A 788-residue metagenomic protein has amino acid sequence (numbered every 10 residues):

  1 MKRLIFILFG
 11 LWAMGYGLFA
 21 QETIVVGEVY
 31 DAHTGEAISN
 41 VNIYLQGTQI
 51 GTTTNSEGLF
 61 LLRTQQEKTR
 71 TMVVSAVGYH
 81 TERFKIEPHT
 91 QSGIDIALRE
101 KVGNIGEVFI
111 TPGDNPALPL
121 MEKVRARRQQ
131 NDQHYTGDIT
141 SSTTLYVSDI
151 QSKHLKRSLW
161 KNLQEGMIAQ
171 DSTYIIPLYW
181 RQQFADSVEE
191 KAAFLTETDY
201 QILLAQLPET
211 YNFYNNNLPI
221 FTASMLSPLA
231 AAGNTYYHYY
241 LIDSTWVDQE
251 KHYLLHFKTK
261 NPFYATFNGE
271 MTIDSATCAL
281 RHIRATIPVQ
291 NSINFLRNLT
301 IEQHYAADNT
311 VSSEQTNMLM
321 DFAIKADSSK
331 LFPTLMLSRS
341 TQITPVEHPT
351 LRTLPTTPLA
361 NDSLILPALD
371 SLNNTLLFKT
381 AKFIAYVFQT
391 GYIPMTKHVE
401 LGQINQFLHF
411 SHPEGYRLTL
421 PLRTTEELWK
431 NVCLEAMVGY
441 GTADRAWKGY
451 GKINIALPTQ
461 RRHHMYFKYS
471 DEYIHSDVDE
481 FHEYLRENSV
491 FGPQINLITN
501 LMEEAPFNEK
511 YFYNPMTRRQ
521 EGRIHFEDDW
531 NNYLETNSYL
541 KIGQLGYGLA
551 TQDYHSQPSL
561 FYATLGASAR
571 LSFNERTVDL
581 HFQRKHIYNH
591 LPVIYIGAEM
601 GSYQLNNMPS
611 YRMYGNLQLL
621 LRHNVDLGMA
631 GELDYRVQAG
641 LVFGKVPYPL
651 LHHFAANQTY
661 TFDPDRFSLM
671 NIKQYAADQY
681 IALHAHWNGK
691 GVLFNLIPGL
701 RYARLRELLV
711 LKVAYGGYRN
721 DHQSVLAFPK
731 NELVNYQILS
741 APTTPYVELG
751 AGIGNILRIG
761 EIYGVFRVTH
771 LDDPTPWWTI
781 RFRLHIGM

Functional and structural regions predicted by a protein language model:
T23-V25, A32-G47: Short, ordered, surface-exposed loop/turn motifs in non-cytosolic proteins
V25-D31, G58, I96, I110: A short, amphipathic beta-strand motif
G35-S39, L61-T69: Short Pro-Gly-centered beta-turn/loop motif in secreted/extracellular proteins
V41-L45, M72, I110, A285 (+1 more regions): Hydrophobic beta-strand segments
L45-Q46, V73-F84: A short, solvent-exposed loop/turn motif at the edges and junctions of modular extracellular/periplasmic domains
T48-L59: Short, acidic Ser/Thr/Gly-rich low-complexity loop/linker segments typical of extracellular and cell-surface proteins
V102-G103, E107-H252, T259-T266, F322-G402 (+6 more regions): Structured extracytoplasmic
P219, A223-M225, T344-M788: Exposed, low-structure sequence patches enriched in small/polar residues
